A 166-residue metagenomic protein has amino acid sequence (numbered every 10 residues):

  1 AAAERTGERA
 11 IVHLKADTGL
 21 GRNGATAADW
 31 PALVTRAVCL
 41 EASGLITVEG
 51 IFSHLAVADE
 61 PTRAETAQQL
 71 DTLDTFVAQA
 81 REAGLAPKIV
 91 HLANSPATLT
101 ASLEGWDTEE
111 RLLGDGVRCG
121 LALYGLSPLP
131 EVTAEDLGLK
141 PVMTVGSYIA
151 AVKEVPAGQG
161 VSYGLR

Functional and structural regions predicted by a protein language model:
A2-I11, T18-Y148, V155-P156: Active-site loop/helix belt of alpha/beta enzymes
S102, L165-R166: A gly/ser-rich beta-alpha-beta helix-loop segment of oxidoreductase catalytic cores
A157-L165: Short, solvent-exposed secondary-structure boundary/capping segments
